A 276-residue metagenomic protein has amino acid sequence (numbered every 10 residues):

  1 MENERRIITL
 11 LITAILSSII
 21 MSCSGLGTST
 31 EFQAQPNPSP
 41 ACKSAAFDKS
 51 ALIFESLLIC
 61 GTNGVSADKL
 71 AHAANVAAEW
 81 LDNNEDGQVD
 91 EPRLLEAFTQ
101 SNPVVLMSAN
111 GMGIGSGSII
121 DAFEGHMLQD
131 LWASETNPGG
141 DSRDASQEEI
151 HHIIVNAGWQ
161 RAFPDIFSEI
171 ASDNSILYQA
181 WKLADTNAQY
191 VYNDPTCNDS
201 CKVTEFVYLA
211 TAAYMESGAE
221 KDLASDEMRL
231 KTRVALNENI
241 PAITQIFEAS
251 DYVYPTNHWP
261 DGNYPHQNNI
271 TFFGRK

Functional and structural regions predicted by a protein language model:
E2-L11: Bacterial N-terminal signal peptides that target proteins for export
L10-S22: Bacterial N-terminal signal peptides
I20-N37: Bacterial Sec-dependent N-terminal signal peptides
N37, C42-K49, F54-A188, N193: Acidic/His-rich structured neighborhood in mature extracellular/periplasmic domains
G61-G64, Y192-D199, L230-V234: Active-site rim elements
A74-E79, E205-S217: Short, hydrophobic/amphipathic alpha-helical patches that form generic packing surfaces within helical domains
Q179-S200, V207, A213-E216: Extended, compositionally biased non-globular segments
T211-K276: Pan-zinc metallopeptidase signature
